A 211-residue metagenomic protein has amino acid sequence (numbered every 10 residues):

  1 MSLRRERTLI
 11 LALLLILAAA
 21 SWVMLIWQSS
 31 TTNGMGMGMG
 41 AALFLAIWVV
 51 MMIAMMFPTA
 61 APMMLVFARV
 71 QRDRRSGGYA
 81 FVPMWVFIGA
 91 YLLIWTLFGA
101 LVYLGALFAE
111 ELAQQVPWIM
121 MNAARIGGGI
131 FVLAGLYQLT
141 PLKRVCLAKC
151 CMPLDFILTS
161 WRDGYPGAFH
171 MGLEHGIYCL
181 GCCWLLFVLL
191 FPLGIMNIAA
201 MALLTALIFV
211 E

Functional and structural regions predicted by a protein language model:
M1-V50, R72-S76, E110, Q114-I119 (+1 more regions): Histidine-/acidic- and/or cysteine-rich, low-complexity loops and terminal segments associated with membrane
I10-L14, G40-F44, P83, F87 (+3 more regions): Residue-level signature of transmembrane alpha-helical entry/exit and packing/kink sites in multi-pass membrane
S21-L25, G135-Q138, I208-E211: Structural signal for membrane-spanning alpha-helices in multi-pass inner-membrane proteins, emphasizing helix cores
M39-M56, M120-L136: Alpha-helical transmembrane segments
L45-L92: Juxtamembrane transmembrane-helix termini in multi-pass membrane transport proteins
G77-F108, G181-E211: A small-residue-rich subset of transmembrane alpha-helices
T96-E111, A123-M152: Transmembrane alpha-helix/helix-exit interface in multi-pass inner-membrane proteins
Y137-V145, G167-I195: Alpha-helical transmembrane segments of helical membrane proteins, especially in multi-pass transport, channel
